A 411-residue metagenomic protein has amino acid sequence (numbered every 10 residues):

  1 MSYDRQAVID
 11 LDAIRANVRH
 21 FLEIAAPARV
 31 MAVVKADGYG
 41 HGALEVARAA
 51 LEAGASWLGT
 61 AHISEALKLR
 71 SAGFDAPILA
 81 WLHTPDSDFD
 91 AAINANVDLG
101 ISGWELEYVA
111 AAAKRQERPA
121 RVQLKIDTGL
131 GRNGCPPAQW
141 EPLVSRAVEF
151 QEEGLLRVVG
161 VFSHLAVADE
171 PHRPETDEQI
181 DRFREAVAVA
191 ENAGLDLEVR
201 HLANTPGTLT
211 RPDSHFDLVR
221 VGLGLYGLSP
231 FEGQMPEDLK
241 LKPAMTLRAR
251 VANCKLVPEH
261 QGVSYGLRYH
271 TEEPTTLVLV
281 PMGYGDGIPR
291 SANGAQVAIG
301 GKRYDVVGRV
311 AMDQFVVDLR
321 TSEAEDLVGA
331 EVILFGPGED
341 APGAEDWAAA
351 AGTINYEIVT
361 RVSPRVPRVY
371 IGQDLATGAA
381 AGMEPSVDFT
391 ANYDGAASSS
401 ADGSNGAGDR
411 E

Functional and structural regions predicted by a protein language model:
M1-D98, R157, P367-R368, D374-E411: A charged N-terminal "starter" segment
S2-Y3, A36-E52, S71, L106-E107 (+5 more regions): Active-site loop/helix belt of alpha/beta enzymes
I14, L69, V161, V251 (+1 more regions): Residue-level signal for inorganic ion chemistry
V34-A36, H62-I63, S102-W104, I126-T128 (+9 more regions): Fold-independent oxyanion-binding glycine-rich loops and adjacent beta-strand/coil segments at enzyme active sites
D75-H83, D98-S102, P119-K125, V219-R220: Short hydrophobic/aromatic-enriched beta-strand-loop microsegments
A80, V158, V251, V306-V307: A structural signal for short, hydrophobic beta-strand segments that form beta-sheets in beta-rich/all-beta domains
L256-E411: C-terminal accessory subdomain/extension
